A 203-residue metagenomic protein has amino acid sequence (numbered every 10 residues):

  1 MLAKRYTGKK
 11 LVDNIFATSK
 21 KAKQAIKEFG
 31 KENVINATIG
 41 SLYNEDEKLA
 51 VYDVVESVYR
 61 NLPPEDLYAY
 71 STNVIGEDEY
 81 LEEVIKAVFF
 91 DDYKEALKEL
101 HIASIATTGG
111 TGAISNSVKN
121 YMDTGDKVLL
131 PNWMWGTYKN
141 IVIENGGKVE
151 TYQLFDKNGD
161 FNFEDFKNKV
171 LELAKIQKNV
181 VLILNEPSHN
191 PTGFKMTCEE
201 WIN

Functional and structural regions predicted by a protein language model:
M1-G8: Generic N-terminal amphipathic, Lys/Arg-enriched alpha-helix
L11-T108: N-terminal small-domain helix-loop-helix segment of the aminotransferase-like
D66-N203: Conserved core of the PLP fold type I
